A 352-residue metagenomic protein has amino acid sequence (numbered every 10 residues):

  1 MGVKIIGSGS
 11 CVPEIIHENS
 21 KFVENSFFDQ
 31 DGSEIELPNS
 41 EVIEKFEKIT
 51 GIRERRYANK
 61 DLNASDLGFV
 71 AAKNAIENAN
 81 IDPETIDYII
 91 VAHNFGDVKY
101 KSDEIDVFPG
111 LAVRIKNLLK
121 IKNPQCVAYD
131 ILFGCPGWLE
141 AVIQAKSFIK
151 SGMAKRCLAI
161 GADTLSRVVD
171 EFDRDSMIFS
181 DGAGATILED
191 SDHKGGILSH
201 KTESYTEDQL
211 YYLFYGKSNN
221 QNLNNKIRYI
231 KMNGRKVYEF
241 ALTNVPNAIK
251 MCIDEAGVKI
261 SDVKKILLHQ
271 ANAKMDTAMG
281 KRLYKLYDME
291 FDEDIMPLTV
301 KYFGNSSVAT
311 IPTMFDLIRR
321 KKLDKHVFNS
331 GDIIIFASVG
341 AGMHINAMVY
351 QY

Functional and structural regions predicted by a protein language model:
M1-D61, D173-T243, N247, V339 (+1 more regions): Condensing-enzyme catalytic core mediating Claisen C-C bond formation in acyl metabolism
I5, D61-A128, L132, V258-T277: Conserved beta-ketoacyl condensing-enzyme motif
N39-N63, V98-R156, R282-T313: Conserved catalytic cysteine-centered active-site region of acyl-thioester-dependent Claisen-condensing enzymes
E41-V42, S65-A79, L111-A112, F240-A256 (+1 more regions): Short, well-ordered amphipathic alpha-helical segments that serve as non-catalytic structural scaffolds within diverse
A79-D87, K120-V127, I149-A162, M251 (+4 more regions): Structural signature of cysteine-dependent C-C bond-forming condensing enzymes
A92-V98, L132-G137, G161-S166, E203-S204 (+2 more regions): Acidic, glycine-rich active-site loops and adjacent beta-strand->loop/helix elements that engage anionic groups
K150-A183: Flexible, glycine-rich active-site loops centered on histidine and acidic residues that chelate a metal or position
K226-V300: A contiguous, well-structured pocket-lining segment that forms one wall/lid of small-molecule binding clefts in soluble
